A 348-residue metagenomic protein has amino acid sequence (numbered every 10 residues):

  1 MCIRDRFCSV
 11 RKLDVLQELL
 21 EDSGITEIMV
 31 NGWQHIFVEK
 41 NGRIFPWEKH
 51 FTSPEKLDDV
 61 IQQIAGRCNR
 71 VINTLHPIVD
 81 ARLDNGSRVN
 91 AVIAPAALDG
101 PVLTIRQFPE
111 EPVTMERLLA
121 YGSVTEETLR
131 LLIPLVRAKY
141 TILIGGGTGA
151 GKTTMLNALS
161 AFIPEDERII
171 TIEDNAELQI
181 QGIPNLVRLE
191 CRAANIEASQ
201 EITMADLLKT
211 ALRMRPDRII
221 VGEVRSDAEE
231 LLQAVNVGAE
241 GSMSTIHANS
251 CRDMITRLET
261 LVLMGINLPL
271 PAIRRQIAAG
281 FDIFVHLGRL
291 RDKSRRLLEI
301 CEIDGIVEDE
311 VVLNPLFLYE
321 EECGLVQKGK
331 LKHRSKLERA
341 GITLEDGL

Functional and structural regions predicted by a protein language model:
R4, D292-L348: NTP-binding/hydrolysis catalytic cores, primarily Walker-type P-loop NTPases
R4-F45: N-terminal anchoring/assembly modules that precede and organize ATP-driven motor systems
D22, H35-A138: P-loop NTP-binding catalytic core
E48-T52, E116-V124, N185-I202, R218-V221 (+3 more regions): Flexible beta-alpha connector loops of hexameric P-loop NTPases
P109-A120, N157, A161-K209, M254-L258: P-loop NTPase switch/communication element
I144: Hydrophobic anchor at the beta1->P-loop junction of P-loop NTPases
K152: Conserved lysine of the Walker
E173, I180-Q181, A211-G305: Conserved P-loop NTPase nucleotide-binding/switch module
